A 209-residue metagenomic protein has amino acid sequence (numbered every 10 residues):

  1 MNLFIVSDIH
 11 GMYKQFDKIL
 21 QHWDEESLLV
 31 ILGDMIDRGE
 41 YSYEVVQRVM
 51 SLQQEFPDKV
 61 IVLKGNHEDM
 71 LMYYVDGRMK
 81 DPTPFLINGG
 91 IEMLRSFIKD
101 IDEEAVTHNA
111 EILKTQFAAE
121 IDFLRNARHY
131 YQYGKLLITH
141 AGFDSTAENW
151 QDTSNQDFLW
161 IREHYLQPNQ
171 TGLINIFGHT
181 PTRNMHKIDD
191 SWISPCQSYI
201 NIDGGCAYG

Functional and structural regions predicted by a protein language model:
M1-R48, L52-Q54: N-terminal active-site segment of His-dependent metallophosphoesterases
I5, L29-I31, V62-L63, L137 (+2 more regions): Residue-level marker for buried hydrophobic side chains located in beta-strands that build the well-ordered beta-sheet
D8, D34, G65-N66, H179 (+1 more regions): Active-site glycine-centered loops adjacent to acidic/histidine catalytic or metal-binding residues that shape
H10-G11, D37, D69, F143 (+2 more regions): Short, glycine/acidic-enriched loop or turn micro-motifs at the edges of active sites
F16, Y41-S42, M72-Y74, E148-W150 (+1 more regions): Short glycine-/acidic-enriched loop or helix-start segments at secondary-structure transitions that form or flank
E25-S27, P57-K59, G134, T171-L173: A general structural motif
R38-R128: Active-site neighborhood of divalent metal-dependent phosphoester bond hydrolases
R95, D100-G209: Acidic, His/Gly-enriched loop-helix segments that form or flank divalent-metal centers in metallo-dependent hydrolases
